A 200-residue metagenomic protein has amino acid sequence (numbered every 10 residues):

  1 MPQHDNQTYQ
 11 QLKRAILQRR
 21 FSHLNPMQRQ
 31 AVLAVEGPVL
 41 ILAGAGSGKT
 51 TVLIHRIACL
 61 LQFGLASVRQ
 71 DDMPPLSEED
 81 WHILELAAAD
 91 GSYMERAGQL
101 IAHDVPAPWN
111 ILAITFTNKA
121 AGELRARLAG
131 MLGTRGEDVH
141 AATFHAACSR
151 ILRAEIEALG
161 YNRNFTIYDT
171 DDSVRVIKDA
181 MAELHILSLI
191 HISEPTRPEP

Functional and structural regions predicted by a protein language model:
M1-Y161, I167: P-loop NTPase Walker
M131, A154, A180-L184, P195: Mid-sequence acidic-hydrophobic segments that form the walls of catalytic/ligand-binding cavities or oligomerization
H145, V174-R175: Membrane-embedded glycan transfer/ligation machinery that uses polyprenyl lipid-linked sugar donors/oligosaccharides
T166-D172: Microtubule-binding structural modules
R175-L189: Flexible, charged interface-and-hinge segments in very large macromolecular machines that mediate substrate binding
I190-P200: Single conserved hydrophobic/aromatic residue that forms the stacking wall/gate of nucleotide- or nucleobase-binding
